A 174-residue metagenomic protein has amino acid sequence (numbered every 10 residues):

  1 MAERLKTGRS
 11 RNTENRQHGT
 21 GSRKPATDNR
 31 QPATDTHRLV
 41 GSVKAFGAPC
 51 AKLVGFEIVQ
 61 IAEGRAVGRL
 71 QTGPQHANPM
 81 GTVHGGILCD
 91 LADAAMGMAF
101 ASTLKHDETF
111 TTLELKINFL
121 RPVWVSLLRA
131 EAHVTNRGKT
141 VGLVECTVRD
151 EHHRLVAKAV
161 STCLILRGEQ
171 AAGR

Functional and structural regions predicted by a protein language model:
A2-R174: Terminal targeting signals and extreme-terminal segments of soluble enzymes
